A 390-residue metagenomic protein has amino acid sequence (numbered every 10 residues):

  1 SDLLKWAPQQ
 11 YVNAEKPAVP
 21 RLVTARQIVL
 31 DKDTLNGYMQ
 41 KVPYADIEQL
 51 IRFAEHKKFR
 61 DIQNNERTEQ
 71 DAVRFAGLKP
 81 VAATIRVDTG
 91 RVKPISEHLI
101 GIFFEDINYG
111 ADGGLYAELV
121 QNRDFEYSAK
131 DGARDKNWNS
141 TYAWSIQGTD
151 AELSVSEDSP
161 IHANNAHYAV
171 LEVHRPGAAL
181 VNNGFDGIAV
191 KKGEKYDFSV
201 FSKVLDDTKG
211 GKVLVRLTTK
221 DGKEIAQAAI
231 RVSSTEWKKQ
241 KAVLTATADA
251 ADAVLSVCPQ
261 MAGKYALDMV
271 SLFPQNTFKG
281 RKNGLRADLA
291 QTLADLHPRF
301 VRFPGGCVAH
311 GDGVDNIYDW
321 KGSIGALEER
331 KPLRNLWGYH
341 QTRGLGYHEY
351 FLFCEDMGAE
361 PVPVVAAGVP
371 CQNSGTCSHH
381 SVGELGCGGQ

Functional and structural regions predicted by a protein language model:
S1, G386-Q390: Active-site neighborhood of glycoside hydrolase catalytic domains
S1-G77: Carbohydrate-active catalytic/glycan-binding domains of CAZyme proteins, especially the secreted or lumenal ectodomains
A54, N373-G375: Internal, charge-rich low-complexity segments
N64-R343, E355, E360-V364, G375-G386: Extracellular and organelle-lumenal recognition/adhesion modules and their flexible linkers in secreted
L289-A290, Y347-F351, G389-Q390: Generic structural signal for well-ordered alpha-helices, preferentially at hydrophobic/aromatic core positions
G368-P370: Conserved radical SAM core fold
